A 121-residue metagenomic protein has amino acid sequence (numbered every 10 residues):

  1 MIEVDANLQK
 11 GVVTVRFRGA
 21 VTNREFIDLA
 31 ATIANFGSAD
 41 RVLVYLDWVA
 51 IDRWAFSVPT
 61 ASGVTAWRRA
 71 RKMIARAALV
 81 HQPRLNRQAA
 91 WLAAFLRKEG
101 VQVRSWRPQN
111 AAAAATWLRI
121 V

Functional and structural regions predicted by a protein language model:
M1-V121: Amphipathic, Lys/Arg-enriched alpha-helical "gate/interface" segment within cytosolic domains that mediates
